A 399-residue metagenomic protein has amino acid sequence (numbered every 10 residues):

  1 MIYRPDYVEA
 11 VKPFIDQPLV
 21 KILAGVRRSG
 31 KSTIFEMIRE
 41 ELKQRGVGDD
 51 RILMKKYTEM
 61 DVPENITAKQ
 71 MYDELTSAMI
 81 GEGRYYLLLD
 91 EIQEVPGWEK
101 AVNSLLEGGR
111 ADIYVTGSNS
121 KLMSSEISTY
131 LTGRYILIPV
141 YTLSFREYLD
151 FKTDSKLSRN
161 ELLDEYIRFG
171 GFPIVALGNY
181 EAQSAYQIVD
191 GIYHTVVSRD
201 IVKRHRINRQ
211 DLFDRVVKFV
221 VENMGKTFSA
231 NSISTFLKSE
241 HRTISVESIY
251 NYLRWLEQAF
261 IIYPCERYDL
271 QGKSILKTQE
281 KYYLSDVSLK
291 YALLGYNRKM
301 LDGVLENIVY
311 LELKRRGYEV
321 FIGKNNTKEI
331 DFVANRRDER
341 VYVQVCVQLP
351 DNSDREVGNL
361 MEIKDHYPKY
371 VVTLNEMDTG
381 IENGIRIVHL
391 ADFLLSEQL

Functional and structural regions predicted by a protein language model:
I2-D16: Pre-Walker A adenine-sensing motif
L23: Hydrophobic anchor at the beta1->P-loop junction of P-loop NTPases
K31: Conserved lysine of the Walker
I34, I38: Hydrophobic positions on the alpha1 helix immediately C-terminal to the Walker A/P-loop
L53-G83: Short glycine-rich substrate-engagement loop in P-loop NTPases that contacts/grips substrate
K121-L137, K152-T153: Short regulatory helix/loop adjacent to the ATP-binding pocket of P-loop NTPases
Y180-E339: Accessory nucleic acid-recognition modules appended to NTPase machines
G323-K324, V347-A391: Catalytic cores of nucleic-acid endonucleases
